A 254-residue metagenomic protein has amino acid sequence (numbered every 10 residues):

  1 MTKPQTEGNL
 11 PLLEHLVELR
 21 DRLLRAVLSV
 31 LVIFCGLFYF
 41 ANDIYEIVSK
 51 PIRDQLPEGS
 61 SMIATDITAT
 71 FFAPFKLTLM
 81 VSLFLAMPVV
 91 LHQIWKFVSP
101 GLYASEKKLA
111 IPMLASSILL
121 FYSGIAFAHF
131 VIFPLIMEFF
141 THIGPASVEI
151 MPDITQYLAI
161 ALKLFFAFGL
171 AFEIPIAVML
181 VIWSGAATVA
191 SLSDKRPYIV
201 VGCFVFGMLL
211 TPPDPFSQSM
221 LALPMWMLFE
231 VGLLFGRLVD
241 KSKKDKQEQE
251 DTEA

Functional and structural regions predicted by a protein language model:
M1-A254: Membrane topogenic/interface segments and analogous intrinsically disordered interaction regions
